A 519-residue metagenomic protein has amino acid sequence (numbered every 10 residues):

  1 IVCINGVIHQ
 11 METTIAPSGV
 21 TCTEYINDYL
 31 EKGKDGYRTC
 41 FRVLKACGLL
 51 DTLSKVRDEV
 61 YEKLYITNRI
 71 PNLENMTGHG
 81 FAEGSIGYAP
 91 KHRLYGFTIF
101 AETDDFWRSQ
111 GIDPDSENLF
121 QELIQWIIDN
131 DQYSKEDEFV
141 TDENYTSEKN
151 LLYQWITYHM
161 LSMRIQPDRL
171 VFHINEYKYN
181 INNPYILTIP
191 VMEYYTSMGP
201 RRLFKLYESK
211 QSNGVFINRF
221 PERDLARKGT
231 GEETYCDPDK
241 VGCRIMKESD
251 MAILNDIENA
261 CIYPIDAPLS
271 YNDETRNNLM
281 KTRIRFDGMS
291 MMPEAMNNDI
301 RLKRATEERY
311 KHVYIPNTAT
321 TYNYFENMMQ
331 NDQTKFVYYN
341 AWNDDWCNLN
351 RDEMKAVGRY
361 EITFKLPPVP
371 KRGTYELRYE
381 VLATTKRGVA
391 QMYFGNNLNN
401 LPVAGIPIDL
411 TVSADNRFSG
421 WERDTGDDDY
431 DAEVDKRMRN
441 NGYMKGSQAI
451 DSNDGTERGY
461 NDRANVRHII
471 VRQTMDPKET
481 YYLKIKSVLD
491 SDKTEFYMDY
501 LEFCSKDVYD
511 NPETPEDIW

Functional and structural regions predicted by a protein language model:
I1-W519: Mature, structured domains of secreted/extracytosolic soluble proteins
